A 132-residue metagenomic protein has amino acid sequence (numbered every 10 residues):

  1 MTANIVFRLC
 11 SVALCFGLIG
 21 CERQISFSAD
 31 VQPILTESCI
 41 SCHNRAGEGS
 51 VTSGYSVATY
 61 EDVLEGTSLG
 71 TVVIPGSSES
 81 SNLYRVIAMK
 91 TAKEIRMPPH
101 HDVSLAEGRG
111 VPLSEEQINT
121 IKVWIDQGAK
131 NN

Functional and structural regions predicted by a protein language model:
M1-R8: Positively charged n-region of N-terminal signal peptides that target proteins for export
R8-G17: Bacterial N-terminal signal peptides
C21-N132: Aromatic- and Gly/Pro-enriched helix-to-coil junctions and flexible linker segments
